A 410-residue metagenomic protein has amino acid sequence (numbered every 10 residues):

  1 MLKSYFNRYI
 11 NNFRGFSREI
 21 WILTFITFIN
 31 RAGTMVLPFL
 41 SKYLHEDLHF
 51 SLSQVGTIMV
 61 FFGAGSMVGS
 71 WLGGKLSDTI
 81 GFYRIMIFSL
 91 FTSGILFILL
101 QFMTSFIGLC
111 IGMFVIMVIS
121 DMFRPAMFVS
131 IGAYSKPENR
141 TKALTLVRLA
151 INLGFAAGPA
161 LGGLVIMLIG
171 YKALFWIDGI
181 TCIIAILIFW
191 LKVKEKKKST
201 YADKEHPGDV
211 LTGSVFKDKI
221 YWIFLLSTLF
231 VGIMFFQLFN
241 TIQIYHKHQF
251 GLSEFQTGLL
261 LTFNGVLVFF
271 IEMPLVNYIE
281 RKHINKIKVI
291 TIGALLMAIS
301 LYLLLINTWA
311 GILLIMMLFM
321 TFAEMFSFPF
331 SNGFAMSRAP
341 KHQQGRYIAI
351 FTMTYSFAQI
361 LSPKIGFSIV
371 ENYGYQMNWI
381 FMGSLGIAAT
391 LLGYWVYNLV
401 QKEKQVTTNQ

Functional and structural regions predicted by a protein language model:
L2-S17, K194-L225: Juxtamembrane intracellular "pre-TM" segments in multi-pass secondary transporters
R18-V60, W222-I223, S227, G232-F250 (+1 more regions): Helix-loop boundary and gating motifs at the non-cytosolic
M35, G63-W71, F155-A156, G265-M273 (+1 more regions): Residue-level signature of mid-helix packing/kink "hotspots" within the transmembrane helices of 12-pass Major
S70-G81, E272-I284: Helix-to-loop junctions at the C-terminal end of transmembrane segments in multipass secondary transporters
T79-S89, E280-A294: Cytoplasmic membrane-interface "Motif A"-like loop-to-helix N-cap segments of 12-TM Major Facilitator Superfamily
F91-T104, L295-T308: C-terminal ends and interior cores of transmembrane alpha-helices in multi-pass membrane transporters/permeases
M113-I151: Cytoplasmic helix-loop-helix junction between adjacent transmembrane helices in 12-TM secondary transporters
L174-W190, W379-Y394: Symmetry-related core transmembrane helices of the 12-TM Major Facilitator Superfamily/SLC fold
